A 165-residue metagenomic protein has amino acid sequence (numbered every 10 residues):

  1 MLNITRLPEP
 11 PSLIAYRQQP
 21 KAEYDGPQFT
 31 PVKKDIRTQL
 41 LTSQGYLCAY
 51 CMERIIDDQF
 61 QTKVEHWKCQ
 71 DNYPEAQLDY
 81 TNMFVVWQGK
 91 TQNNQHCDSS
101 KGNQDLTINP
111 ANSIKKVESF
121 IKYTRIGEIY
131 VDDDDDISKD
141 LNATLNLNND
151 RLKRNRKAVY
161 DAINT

Functional and structural regions predicted by a protein language model:
M1-G45, I55-K63, C69-T165: Replace "small metal-dependent catalytic modules" with "small catalytic or cofactor-binding modules
Y50-C51: Short, cysteine/histidine-rich loop/knuckle motifs that typically chelate Zn2+
